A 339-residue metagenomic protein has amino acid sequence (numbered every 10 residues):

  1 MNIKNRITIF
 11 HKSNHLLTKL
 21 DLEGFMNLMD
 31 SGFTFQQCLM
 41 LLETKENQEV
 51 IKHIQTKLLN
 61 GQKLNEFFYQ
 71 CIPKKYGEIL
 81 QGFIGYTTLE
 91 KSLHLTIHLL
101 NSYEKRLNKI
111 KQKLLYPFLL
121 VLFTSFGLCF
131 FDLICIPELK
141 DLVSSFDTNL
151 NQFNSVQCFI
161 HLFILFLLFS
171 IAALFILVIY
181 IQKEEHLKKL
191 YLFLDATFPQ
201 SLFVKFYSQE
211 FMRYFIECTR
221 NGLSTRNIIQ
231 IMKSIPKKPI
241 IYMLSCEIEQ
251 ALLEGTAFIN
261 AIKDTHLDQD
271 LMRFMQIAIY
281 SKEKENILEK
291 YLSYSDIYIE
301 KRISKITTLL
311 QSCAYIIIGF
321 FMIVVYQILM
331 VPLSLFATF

Functional and structural regions predicted by a protein language model:
M1-K12, K189-F203: Alpha-helical membrane-targeting segments
M1-L17, E184, S334-F339: Short, Lys/Arg-enriched, disordered terminal segments
K12-S13, T18, F126, F131: Anchoring transmembrane alpha helix of integral membrane proteins
H15-K109, V204-I303: Glycine- and small-hydrophobic-enriched helix-loop-helix hairpins
L22, N27, T148-V156, Y191-Q209: Membrane-cytosol interface motif
Y103-V178, I287-K290, D296-F339: Bilayer-spanning, highly hydrophobic alpha-helical transmembrane segments
P137-D141, K183-K189, I231-P239, L271-I277 (+2 more regions): Short, highly charged low-complexity linear segments
S144-S145, L177-A196: Juxtamembrane helix-loop transition segments at the membrane interface in multi-pass membrane proteins
